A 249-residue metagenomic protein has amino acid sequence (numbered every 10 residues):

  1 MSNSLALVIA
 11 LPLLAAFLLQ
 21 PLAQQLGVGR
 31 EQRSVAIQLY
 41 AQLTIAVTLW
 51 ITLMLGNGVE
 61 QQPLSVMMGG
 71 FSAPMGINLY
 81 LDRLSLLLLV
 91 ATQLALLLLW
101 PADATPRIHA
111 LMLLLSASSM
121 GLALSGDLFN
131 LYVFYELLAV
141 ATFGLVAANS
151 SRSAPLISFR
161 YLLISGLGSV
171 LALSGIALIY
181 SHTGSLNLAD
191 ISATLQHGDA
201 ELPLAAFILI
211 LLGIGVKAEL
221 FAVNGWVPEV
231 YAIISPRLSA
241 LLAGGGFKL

Functional and structural regions predicted by a protein language model:
M1-L7, L14-A102, H109-A110, A189-D190: Transmembrane helix-loop-helix hairpins at membrane boundaries of multipass inner-membrane proteins
S2-L11, L81-T92, L128-A141, E201-V216: Structural signature of hydrophobic alpha-helical transmembrane segments
A16, T48-T52, Q93, A117 (+3 more regions): Small-residue hotspots
A16-R30, L96-P106, F143-I157, K217-A232: C-terminal ends of transmembrane helices
V28-V35, A110-L114, S118-P203, V216 (+1 more regions): Alpha-helical multi-pass transmembrane bundles of energy-transducing inner-membrane proteins
Y40, L88-A91, L111-L114, I164 (+2 more regions): Physicochemical signature of membrane-embedded alpha-helices that form the seven-helix bundle of GPCRs, emphasizing
G70, A205-L249: Short helix-boundary/re-entrant hairpin motifs in multi-pass inner-membrane proteins
